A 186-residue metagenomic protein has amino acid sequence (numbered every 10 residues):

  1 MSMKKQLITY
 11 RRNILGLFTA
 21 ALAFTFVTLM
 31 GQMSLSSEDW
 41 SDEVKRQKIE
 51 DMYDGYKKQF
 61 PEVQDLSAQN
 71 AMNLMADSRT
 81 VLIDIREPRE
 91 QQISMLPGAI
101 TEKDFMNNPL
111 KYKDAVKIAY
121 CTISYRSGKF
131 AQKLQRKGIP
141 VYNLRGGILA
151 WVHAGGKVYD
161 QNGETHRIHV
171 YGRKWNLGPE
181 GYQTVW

Functional and structural regions predicted by a protein language model:
M1-Y10: N-terminal secretory signal peptides that target proteins for export/translocation
Q6-L7, L15-Q64, Q92-K113, G128-W186: Rhodanese-like catalytic fold shared by cysteine-dependent sulfurtransferases and DSP/PTP-type phosphatases
F60-A76: A short, well-structured juxtamembrane/interface segment
A71, R79-R86: Short hydrophobic beta-strand that contains or immediately precedes a catalytic carboxylate
N73-D77, L110-A115: Flexible, charged surface loops at secondary-structure boundaries
T80, K117, V141-Y142: Hydrophobic anchor at the start of a short beta-strand that flanks the dinucleotide cofactor-binding loop
Y120-C121: Metallo-beta-lactamase
S124-Y125: Residue-level detector of alpha-helix initiation sites
